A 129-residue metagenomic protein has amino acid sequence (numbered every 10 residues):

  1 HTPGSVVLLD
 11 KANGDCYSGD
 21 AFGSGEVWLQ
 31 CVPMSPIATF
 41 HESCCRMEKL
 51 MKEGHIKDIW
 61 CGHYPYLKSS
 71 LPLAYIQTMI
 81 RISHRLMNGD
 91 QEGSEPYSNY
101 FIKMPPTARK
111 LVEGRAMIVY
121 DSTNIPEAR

Functional and structural regions predicted by a protein language model:
H1-R46: Catalytic core of the metallo-beta-lactamase
E42-R129: Accessory terminal helices/loops
